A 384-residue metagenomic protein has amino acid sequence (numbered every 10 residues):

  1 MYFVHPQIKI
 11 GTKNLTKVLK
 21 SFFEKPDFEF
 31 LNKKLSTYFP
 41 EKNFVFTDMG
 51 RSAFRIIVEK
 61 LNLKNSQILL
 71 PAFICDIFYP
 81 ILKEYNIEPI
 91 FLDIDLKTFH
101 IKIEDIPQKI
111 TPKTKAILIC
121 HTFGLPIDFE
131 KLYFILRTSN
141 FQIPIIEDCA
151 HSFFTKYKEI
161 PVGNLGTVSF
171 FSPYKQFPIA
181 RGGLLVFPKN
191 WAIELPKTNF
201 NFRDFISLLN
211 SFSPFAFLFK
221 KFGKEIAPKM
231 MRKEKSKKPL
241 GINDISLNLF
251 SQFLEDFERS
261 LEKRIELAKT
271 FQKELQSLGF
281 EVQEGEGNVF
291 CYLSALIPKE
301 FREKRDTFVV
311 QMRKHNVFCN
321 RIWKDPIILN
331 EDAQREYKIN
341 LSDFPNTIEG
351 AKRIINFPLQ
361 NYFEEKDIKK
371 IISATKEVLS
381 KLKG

Functional and structural regions predicted by a protein language model:
M1-K64, D256, V378-G384: Conserved PLP-binding active-site segment in aminotransferase class I/II-type PLP enzymes
G11, L19, L240-F257, L261 (+2 more regions): Conserved glycine-rich beta-strand-loop-beta hairpin in the small C-terminal domain of fold type I
I57-P112, M312: Conserved PLP-anchoring active-site segment centered on the Schiff-base-forming lysine
T98-E194, Q360: Active-site phosphate-binding strand-loop segment of PLP-dependent enzymes
N190-D244: Active-site C-terminal subdomain of aminotransferase-like
N210, T307-D343, G350-I354: Conserved PLP cofactor-binding pocket of PLP-dependent enzymes
C291-F301, N330-N340, A351-E365: Conserved PLP-binding active-site segment of the aspartate aminotransferase-like
